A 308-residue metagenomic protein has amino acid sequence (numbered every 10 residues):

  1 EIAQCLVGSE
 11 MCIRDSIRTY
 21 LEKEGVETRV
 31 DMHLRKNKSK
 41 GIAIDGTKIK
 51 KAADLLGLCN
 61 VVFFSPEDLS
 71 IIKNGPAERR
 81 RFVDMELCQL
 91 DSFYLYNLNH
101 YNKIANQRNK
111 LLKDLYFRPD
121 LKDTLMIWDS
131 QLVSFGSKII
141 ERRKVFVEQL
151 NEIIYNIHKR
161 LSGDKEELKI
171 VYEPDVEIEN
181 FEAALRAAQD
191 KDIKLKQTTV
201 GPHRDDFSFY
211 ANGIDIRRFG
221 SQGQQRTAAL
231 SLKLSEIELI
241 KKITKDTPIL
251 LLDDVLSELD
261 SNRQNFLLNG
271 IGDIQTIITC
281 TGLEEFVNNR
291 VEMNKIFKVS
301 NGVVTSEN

Functional and structural regions predicted by a protein language model:
E1-G8, C12-I13: Single conserved hydrophobic/aromatic residue that forms the stacking wall/gate of nucleotide- or nucleobase-binding
V7-E10, K245, I278-L283: Short beta-strand-centered segment that lines the nucleotide-binding/catalytic pocket of NTP-utilizing
R14-K36, G41-A43, N265: Conserved nucleotide-sensing/catalytic segment adjacent to the nucleotide-binding pocket in NTP-handling enzymes
E27, G41, V61, I249-L250: Hydrophobic "anchor" residues on beta-strands that sit immediately upstream of conserved functional sites
L34-A188: Electropositive, glycine-dotted interaction segments that contact anionic polymers or phosphate-rich ligands
F64, L250-L251, I278: Hydrophobic positions in the central parallel beta-sheet of the AAA+
Y116-I249, E258-N262, F266-N269, Q275 (+2 more regions): Conserved NTPase motor "head" modules and their coupling/switch loops across ABC/AAA+ ATPases, GTPases, and GHKL ATPases
D253-V255: Walker B catalytic acidic pair
